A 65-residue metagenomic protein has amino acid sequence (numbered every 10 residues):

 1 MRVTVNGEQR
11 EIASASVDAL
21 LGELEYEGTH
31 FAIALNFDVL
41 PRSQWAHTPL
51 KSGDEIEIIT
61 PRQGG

Functional and structural regions predicted by a protein language model:
M1-G64: Ubiquitin-like/PB1-type beta-grasp interaction modules and other compact soluble beta-rich domains
